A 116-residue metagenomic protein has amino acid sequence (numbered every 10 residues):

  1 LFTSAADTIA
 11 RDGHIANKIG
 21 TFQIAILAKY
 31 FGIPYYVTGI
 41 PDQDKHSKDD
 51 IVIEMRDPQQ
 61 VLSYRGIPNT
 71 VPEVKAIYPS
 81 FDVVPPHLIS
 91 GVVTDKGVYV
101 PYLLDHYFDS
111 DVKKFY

Functional and structural regions predicted by a protein language model:
L1-Y116: Conserved phosphate- and dinucleotide-binding cores of soluble alpha/beta proteins, encompassing both enzyme active
